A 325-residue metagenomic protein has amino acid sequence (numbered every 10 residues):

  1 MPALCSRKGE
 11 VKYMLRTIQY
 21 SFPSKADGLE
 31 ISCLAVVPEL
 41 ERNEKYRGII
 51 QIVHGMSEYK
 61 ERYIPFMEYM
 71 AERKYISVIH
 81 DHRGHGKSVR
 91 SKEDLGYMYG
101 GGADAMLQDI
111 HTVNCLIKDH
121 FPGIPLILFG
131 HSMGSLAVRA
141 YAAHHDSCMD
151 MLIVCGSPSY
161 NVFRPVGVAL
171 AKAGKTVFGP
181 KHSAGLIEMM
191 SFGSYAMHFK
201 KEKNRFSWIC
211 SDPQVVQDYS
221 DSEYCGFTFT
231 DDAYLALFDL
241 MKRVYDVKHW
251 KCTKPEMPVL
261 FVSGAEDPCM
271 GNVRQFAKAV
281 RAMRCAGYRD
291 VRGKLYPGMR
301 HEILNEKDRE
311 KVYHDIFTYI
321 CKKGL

Functional and structural regions predicted by a protein language model:
M14-L40: N-terminal cap/lid segment of alpha/beta-hydrolase-fold proteins
R47-I50, H54-E58, S132, A265-E266: Active-site glycine-rich loops that stabilize anionic/oxyanionic intermediates across multiple enzyme folds
M67-E93: Conserved alpha/beta-hydrolase
M98-K118: Alpha/beta-hydrolase active-site loop
F121-S132: Alpha/beta-hydrolase fold nucleophile elbow
V138-Y224: Alpha/beta-hydrolase-fold enzymes
F261-S263: Short beta-strand/loop motif that positions the catalytic acidic residue of the alpha/beta-hydrolase fold
A286, D290-L325: Catalytic active-site module of serine/aspartate enzymes centered on a nucleophile-bearing elbow/loop
